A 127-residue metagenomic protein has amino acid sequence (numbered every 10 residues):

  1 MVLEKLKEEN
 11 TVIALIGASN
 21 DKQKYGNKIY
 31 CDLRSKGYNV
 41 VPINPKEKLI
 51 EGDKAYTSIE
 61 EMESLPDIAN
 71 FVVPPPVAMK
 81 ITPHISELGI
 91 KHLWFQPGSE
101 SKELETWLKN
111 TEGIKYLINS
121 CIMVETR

Functional and structural regions predicted by a protein language model:
M1-N44, E51: Hydrophobic, well-ordered beta-alpha structural blocks that scaffold small-molecule cofactor pockets
Y38, L88-H92, T111-I114: A short helix->loop->beta-strand "cap" motif at the edges of active sites that frequently abuts
I50-D53, D67, E103-T106, E125-R127: Short, charged, surface-exposed secondary-structure boundary motifs
G52-E60, I114: Active-site regions of enzymes building and remodeling cell-envelope glycoconjugates
I59, E63-S99: Mid-chain, well-packed structural core segment of small domains
P97-E125: Rossmann-fold NAD(P)-binding glycine/threonine-rich loop
